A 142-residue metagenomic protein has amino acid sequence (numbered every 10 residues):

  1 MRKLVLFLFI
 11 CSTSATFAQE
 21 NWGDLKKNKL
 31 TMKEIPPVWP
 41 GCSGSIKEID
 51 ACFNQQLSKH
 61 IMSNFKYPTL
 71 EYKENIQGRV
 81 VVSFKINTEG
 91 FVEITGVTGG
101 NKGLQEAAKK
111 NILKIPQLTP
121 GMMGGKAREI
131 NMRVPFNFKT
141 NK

Functional and structural regions predicted by a protein language model:
V5-L6, T16-K142: Charge-biased low-complexity segments
C11-S14: N-terminal signal peptide c-region/cleavage motif recognized by signal peptidases
